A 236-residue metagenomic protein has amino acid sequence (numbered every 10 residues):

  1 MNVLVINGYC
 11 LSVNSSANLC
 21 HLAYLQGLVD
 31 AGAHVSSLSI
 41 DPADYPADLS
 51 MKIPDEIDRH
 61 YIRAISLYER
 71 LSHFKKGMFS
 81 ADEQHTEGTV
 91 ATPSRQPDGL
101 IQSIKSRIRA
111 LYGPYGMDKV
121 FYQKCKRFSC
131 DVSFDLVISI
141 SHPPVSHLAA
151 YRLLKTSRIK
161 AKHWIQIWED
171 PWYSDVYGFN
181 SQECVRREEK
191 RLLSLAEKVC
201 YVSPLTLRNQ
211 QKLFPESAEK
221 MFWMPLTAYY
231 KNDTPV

Functional and structural regions predicted by a protein language model:
M1-Y68, K198: N-terminal subdomain of nucleotide-sugar transferases
V3, L136, R152-S174: Active-site proximal beta-strand in glycosyltransferases
L11-S12, V145, K162-S181: A short, histidine- and acid-enriched strand-loop-helix "catalytic/donor-clamping" loop that lines the nucleotide-sugar
A17, I40, I140, Y201-S203 (+1 more regions): Replace "coordinates the UDP/GDP/TDP-sugar" with "coordinates nucleotide-activated sugar donors
I40-V120: A conserved catalytic-core segment of Leloir-type glycosyltransferases
L49, E69-L71, Y177-N180, F222-V236: Acidic anion/phosphate-binding donor-loop and adjacent secondary structure in glycosyltransferase catalytic cores
A110-Q123, L136-I159: An aromatic- and histidine-rich active-site surface loop
H163, Y173, E188-T234: Donor nucleotide-sugar binding/catalytic pocket of nucleotide-sugar-dependent glycosyltransferases
